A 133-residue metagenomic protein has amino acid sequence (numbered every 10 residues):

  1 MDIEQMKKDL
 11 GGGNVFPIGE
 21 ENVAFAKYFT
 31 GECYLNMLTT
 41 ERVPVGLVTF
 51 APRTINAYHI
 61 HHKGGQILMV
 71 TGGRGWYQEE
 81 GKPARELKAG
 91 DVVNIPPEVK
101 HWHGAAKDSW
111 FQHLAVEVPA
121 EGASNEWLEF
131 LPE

Functional and structural regions predicted by a protein language model:
M1-P44, N125-E133: A short, N-terminal "cap"/entry segment at the start of jelly-roll beta-barrel domains of the cupin/DSBH fold
E32, R42, G64, S109-W110: Short acidic/glycine-enriched loop/turn segments that link adjacent beta-strands
L35-M37, V45-T49, I67, A84 (+2 more regions): Conserved hydrophobic/aromatic beta-strand scaffold that supports enzyme active sites
E41-V43, A51-T54, R74-G75, E121-G122: Short, charged/polar surface micro-motifs in flexible loops or helix N-caps
G46-H62: Conserved short histidine dyad/triad with adjacent acidic residue
L47, I60, T71-G72, E79-G81 (+2 more regions): Residue-level recognition of conserved beta-strand positions in structured domain cores
I55, H62-A89, V99: A short beta-strand-loop-beta hairpin characteristic of the jelly-roll/cupin
A84, K88-A89, P97-S124: Ligand-binding loop in jelly-roll beta-barrel domains
